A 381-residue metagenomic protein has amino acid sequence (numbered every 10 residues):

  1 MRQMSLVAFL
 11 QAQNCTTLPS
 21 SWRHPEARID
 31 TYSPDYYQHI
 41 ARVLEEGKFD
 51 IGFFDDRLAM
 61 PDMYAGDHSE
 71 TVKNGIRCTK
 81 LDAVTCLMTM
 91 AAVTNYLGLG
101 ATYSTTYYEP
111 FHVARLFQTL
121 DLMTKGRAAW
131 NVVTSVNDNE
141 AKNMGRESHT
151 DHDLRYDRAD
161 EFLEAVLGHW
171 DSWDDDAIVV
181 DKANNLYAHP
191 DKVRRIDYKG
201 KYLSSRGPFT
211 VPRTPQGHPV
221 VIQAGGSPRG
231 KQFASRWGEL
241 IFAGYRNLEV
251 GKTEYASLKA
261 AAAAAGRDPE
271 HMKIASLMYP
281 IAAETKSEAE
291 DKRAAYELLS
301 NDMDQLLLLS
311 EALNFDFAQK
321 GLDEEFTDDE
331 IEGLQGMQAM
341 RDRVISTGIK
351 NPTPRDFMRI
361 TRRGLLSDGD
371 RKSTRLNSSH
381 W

Functional and structural regions predicted by a protein language model:
M1-V93, Q216-P219, I360-R363: N-terminal beta1-alpha1-beta2 module of alpha/beta enzyme domains
R2-T16, D153-Q216, E249-A256, A260-R375: An alpha-helical appendage that flanks or caps ligand/catalytic pockets
M4-A8, G52-F54, L97-Y103, G126-V132 (+3 more regions): Hydrophobic faces of well-ordered beta-strands that scaffold small-molecule active sites in alpha/beta enzyme cores
L6, L44, K48, M90 (+6 more regions): Conserved, mostly hydrophobic/aromatic
V7, E26-S33, C86-L99, Y103-Q216: Hydrophobic, small-residue-rich alpha-helical packing segments that form membrane-like cores
S21-D35, T102-F111, E147-H149, P215-P228 (+2 more regions): Active-site mouth loops of central-metabolism enzymes
G230-L240, Y245-N247: Long, repeat-rich segments with strong aromatic
L376-W381: Single conserved hydrophobic/aromatic residue that forms the stacking wall/gate of nucleotide- or nucleobase-binding
